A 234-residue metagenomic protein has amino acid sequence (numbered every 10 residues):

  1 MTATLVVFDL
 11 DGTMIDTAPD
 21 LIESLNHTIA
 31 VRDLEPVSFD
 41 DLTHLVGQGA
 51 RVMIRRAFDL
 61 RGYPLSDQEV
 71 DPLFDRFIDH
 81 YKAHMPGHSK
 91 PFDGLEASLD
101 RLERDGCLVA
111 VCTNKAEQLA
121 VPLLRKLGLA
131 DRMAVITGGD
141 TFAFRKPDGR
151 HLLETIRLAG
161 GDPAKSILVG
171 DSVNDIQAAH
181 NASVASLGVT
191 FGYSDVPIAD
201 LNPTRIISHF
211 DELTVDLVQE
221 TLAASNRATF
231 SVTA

Functional and structural regions predicted by a protein language model:
M1-H44: Active-site neighborhood of HAD-like aspartate-dependent phosphohydrolases
M1-T4, D40, E103, E117 (+1 more regions): Asp-based, Mg2+/Mn2+-dependent phosphohydrolase catalytic module
T2, K82-V111, E117-V121, G149: Short, acidic loop-to-helix structural element flanking the phosphoryl-transfer center in phosphate-processing enzymes
V7, M14, P91, V109-C112 (+3 more regions): Conserved SAM-binding loop
L21-I22, F39, A50-I54, F74 (+4 more regions): A general structural signal for well-ordered alpha-helical segments in protein cores
E35, L108, A185: Residue-level detector of anion-binding/catalytic polar loops
Q48-A83, D93-E96, R101: A metal-dependent, Asp-based hydrolase signature
